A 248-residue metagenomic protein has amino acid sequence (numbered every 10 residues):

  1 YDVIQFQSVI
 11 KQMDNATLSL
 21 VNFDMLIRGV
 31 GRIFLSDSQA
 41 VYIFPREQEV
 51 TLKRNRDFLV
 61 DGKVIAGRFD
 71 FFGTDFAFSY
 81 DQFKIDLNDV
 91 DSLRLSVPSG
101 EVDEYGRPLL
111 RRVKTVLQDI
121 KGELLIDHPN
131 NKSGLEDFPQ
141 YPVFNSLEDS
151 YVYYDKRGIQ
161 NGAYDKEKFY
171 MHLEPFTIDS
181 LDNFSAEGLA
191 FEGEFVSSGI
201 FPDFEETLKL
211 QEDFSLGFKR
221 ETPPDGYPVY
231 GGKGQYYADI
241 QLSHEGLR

Functional and structural regions predicted by a protein language model:
Y1-R248: Structural signature for solvent-exposed beta-strand/loop edge elements and short helix-capping sites, enriched
